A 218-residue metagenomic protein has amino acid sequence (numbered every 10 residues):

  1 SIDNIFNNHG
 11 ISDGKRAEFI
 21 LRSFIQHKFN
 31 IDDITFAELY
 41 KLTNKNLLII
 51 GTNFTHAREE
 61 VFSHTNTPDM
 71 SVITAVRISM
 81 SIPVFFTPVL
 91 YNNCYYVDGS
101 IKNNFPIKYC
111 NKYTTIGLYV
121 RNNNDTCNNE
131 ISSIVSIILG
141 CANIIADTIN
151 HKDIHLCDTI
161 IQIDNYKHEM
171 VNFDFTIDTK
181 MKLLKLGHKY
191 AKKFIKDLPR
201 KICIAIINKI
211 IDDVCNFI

Functional and structural regions predicted by a protein language model:
S1-I218: Patatin-like phospholipase
